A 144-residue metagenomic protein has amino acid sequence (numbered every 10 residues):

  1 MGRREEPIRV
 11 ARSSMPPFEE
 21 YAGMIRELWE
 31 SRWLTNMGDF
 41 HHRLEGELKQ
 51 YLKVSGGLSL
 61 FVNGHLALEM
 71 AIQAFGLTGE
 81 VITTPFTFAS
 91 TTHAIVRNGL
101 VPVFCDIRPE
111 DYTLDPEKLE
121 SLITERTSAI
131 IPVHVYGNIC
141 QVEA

Functional and structural regions predicted by a protein language model:
M1-T35: N-terminal "arm"/small-domain region of PLP-dependent enzymes with the aminotransferase-like
R9-R12, F61-V62, I131-V133: Short beta-strand segments
S14, F18, W33, M37 (+3 more regions): Aromatic-acidic/polar surface patches that form glycan- and anion
P16, E20, R43, L66 (+2 more regions): Short alpha-helical
E19, G23-E30, D39-K53, E117-E125 (+1 more regions): Replace "anionic and nucleotidyl ligands
M37-E80, H93-R97, F104-D106: Phosphate-binding glycine-rich loop
Q73-A144: PLP-dependent aminotransferase-like
